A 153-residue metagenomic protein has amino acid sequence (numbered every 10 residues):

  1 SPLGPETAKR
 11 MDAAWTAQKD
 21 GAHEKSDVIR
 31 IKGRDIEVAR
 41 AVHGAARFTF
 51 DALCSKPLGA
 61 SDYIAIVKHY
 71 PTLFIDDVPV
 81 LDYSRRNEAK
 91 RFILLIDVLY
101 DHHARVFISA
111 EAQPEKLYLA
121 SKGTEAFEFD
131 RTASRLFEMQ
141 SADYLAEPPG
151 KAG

Functional and structural regions predicted by a protein language model:
S1, D51, L117-S121: Charged, low-complexity surface segments at secondary-structure and domain boundaries
S1-R34, A39: Interdomain motor-coupling "hinge/lid" segment immediately C-terminal to the ATP-binding subdomain of NTP-driven enzymes
G4, G21, G33, G44 (+3 more regions): Residue-identity detector for glycine
K25-D97: Conserved helicase/translocase motor-coupling segment
P71-G153: Terminal-proximal interaction/regulatory segments of ATP-powered molecular machines
